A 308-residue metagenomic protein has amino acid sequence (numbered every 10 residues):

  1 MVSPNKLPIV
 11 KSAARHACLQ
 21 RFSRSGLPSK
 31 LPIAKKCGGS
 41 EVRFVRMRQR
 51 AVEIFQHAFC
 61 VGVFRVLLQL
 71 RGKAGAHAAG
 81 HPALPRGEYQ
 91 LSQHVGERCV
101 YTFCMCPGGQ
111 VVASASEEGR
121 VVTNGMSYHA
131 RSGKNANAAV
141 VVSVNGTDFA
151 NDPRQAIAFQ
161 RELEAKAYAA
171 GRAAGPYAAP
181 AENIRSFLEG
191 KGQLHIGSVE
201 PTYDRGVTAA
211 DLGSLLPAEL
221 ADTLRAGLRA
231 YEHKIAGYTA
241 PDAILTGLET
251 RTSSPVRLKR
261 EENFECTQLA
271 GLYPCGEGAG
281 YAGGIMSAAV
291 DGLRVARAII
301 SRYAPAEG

Functional and structural regions predicted by a protein language model:
M1, R24, P32-G308: Residues forming the flavin
P4-I9, P28-L31: Intrinsic low-complexity, disordered N-terminal segments enriched in polar/charged/small residues
N5, K11-S12, K36-C37: Polybasic, lysine-rich low-complexity intrinsically disordered segments
S12-A13, G26: Intrinsic disorder/low-complexity segments enriched in small, polar and charged residues
H16-Q20, E53: Residues flanking N-terminal targeting/processing segments that define the start of mature chains
